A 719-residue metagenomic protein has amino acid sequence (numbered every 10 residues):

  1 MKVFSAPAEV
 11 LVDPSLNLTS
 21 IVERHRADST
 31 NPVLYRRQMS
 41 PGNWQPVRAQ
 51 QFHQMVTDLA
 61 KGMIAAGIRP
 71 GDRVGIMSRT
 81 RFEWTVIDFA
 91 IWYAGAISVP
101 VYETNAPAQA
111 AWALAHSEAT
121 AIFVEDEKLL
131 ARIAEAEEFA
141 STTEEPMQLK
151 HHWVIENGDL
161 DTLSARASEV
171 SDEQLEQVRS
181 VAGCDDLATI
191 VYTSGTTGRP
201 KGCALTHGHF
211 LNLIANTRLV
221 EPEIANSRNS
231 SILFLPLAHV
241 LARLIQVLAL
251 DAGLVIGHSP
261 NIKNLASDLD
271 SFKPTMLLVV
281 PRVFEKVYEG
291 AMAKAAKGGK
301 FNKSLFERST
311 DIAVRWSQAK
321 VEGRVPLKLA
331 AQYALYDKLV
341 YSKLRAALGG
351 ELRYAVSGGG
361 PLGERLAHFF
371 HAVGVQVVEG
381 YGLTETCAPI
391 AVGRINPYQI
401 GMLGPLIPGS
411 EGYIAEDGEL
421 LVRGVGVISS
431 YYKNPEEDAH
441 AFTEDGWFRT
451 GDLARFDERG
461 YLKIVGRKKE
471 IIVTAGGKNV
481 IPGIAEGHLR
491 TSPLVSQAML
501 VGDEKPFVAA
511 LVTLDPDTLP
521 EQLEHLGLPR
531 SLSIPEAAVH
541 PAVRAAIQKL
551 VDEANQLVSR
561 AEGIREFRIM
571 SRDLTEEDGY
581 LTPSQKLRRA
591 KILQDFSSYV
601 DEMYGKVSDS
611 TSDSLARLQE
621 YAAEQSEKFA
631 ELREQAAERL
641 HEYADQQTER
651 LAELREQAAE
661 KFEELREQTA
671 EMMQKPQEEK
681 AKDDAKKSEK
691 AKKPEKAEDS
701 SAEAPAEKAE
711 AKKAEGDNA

Functional and structural regions predicted by a protein language model:
N31, S168-Y192, R199, I224-S230: Conserved pre-ATP/AMP-binding loop-to-beta segment of ANL
L34-F89, A106-A111, G208: Conserved AMP-binding/adenylate-forming core of the ANL superfamily
P41, L130-C184, A291-K343: ANL superfamily adenylate-forming
P46-Q50, A188-I214: Conserved AMP-binding A3 loop
A65-A66, Y93-R166: Structural core segment of the AMP-binding/adenylate-forming
L211-S230, L237-Y341, E351, Q376: Conserved AMP-binding/adenylation subdomain of ANL enzymes
L406-G409, Y413-I414, G418-T474, T491: Conserved ATP-binding/catalytic segment of the ANL
Q497-M499, P506, R544, Q548-L615: Conserved C-terminal "lid"/linker of ANL adenylate-forming enzymes
